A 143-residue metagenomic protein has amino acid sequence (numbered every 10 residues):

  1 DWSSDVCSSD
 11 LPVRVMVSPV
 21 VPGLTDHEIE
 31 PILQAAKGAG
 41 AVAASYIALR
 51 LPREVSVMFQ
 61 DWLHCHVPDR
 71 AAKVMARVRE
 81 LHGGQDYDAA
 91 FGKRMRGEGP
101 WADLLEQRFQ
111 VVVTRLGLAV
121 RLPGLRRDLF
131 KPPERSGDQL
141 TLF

Functional and structural regions predicted by a protein language model:
D1-S8: Short, small-residue-biased leader/transition segments that mark boundaries at the very start of proteins
D10-L11, A41: Short phosphate-binding/catalytic loops that engage adenosine nucleotides
L11-V13, L104: Hydrophobic/aromatic-rich, well-ordered segments within soluble, folded domains that form packed cores
V13-V17, A44-Y46: Hydrophobic faces of well-ordered beta-strands that scaffold small-molecule active sites in alpha/beta enzyme cores
M16-V20, P31-I32: Short, hydrophobic/aromatic alpha-helical segments in well-folded domains
S18-P22, L49-L51: Active-site beta-loop-alpha junctions enriched in small/polar residues
H27-F143: Auxiliary Fe-S-binding modules of radical SAM enzymes
